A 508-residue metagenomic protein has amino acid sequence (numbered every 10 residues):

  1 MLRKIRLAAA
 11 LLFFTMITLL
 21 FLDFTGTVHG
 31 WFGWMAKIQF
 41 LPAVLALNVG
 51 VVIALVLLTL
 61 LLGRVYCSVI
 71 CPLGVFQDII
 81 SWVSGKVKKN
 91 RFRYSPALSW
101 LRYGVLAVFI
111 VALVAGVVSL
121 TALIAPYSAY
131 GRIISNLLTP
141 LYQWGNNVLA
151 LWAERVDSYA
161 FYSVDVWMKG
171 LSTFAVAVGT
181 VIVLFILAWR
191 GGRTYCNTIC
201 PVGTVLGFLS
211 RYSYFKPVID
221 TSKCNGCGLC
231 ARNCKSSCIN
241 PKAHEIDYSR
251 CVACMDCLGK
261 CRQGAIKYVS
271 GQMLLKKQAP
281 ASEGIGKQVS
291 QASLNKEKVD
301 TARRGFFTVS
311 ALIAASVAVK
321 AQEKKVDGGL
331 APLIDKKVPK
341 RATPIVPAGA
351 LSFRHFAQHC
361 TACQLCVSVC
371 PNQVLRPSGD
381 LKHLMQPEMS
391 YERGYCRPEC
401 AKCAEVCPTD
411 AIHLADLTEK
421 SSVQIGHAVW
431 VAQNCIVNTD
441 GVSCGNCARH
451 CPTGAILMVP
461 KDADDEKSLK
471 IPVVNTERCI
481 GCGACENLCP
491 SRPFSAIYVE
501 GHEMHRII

Functional and structural regions predicted by a protein language model:
M1-H244, S249-R250, D256-I508: Non-ligating segments of multi-cofactor redox enzymes
